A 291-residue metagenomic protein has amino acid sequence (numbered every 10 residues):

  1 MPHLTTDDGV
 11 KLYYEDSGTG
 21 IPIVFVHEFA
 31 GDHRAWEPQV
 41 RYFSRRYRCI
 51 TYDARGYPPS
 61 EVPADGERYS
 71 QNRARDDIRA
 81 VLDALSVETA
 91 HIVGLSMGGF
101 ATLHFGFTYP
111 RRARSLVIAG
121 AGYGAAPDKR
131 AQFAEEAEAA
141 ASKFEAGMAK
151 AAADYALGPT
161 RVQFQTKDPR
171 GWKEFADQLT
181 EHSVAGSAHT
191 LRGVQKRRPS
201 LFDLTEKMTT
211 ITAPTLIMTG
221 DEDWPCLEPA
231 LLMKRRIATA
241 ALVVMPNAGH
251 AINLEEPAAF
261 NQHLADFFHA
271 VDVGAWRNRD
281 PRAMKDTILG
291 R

Functional and structural regions predicted by a protein language model:
D7, S17, R41, I50-V93 (+2 more regions): Active-site loop/oxyanion-hole signature of alpha/beta-hydrolase fold enzymes
G20, E28-G31, S96: Active-site glycine-rich loops that stabilize anionic/oxyanionic intermediates across multiple enzyme folds
E28-P38, C49: Serine-hydrolase catalytic-loop signature spanning alpha/beta hydrolases and amidase-signature enzymes
F107-T108, A113-G147: Flexible "cap/lid" loop of the alpha/beta hydrolase fold
P127-Q132, E145-K207: Conserved alpha/beta-hydrolase catalytic His-Asp/Glu region
I211, I217-T219: Short beta-strand/loop motif that positions the catalytic acidic residue of the alpha/beta-hydrolase fold
W224-P229: Conserved alpha/beta-hydrolase "acid-adjacent" motif
A240-R291: Catalytic active-site module of serine/aspartate enzymes centered on a nucleophile-bearing elbow/loop
